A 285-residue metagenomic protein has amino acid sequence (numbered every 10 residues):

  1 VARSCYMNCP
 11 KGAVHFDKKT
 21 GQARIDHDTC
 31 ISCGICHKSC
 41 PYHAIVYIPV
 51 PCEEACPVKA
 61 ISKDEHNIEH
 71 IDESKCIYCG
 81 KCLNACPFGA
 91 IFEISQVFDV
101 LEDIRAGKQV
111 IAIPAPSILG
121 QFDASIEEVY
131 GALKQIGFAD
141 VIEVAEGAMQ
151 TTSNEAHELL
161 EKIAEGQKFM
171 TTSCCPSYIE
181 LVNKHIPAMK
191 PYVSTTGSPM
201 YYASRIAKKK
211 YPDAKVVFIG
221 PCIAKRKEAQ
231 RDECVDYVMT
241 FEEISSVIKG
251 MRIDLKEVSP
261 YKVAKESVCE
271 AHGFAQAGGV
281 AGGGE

Functional and structural regions predicted by a protein language model:
A2-H27, I35-I77, K81-Q96: Iron-sulfur cluster-binding cysteine motifs and their immediate structural context in ferredoxin-like electron-transfer
P87, F92-E285: Iron-sulfur-associated redox domains of electron-transfer enzymes in respiratory and anaerobic energy metabolism
